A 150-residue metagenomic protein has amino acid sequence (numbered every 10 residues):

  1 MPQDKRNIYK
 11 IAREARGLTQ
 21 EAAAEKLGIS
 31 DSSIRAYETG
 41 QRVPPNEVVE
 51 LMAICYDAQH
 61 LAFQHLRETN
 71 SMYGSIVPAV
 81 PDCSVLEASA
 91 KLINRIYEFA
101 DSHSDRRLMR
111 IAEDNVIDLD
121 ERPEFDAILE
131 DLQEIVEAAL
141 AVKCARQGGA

Functional and structural regions predicted by a protein language model:
M1-A15: A short, Lys/Arg-rich alpha-helix, primarily the initiator
E14-A36: Short alpha-helical DNA-recognition segment
E47-H65: DNA major-groove recognition helix of helix-turn-helix/homeodomain DNA-binding modules
Q64-R95: Short, charged recognition helix plus adjacent turn of helix-turn-helix-like nucleic-acid-binding domains
P81-S84, S102-E124: Acidic, glycine-anchored loop motifs typical of Ca2+
S89-L92, A112-A150: Charged, low-complexity intrinsically disordered regulatory/assembly segments
